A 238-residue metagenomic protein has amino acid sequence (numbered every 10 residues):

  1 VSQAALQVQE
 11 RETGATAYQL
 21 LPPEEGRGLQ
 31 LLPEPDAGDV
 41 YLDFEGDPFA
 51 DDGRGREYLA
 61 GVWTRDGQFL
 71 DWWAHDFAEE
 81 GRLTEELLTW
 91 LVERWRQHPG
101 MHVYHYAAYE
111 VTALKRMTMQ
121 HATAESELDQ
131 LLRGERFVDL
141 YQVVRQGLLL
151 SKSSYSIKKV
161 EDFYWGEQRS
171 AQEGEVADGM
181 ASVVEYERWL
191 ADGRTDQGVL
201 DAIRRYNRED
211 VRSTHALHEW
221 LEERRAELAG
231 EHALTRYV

Functional and structural regions predicted by a protein language model:
V1-D51, E93: Long, highly charged low-complexity segments
L20-L21, Q30, F77-E79, A233 (+1 more regions): Helix-loop elements that line ligand-binding/catalytic pockets
E34-A37, R54-Y58, R96-G100, G166 (+1 more regions): Short, well-ordered loop/turn elements at secondary-structure boundaries
L42-E45, W63-R65, Y104-A107, Y206 (+2 more regions): Generic beta-strand/beta-sheet core signal
G46-R65: RNase H-like nuclease fold core
D51-R54, T112-M119, L217: A short acidic (Asp/Glu
V62, D66, D71-V183: Conserved DEDDh/DEDDy metal-dependent 3′-5′ exonuclease domain
K152, V160-R236: Acidic, Mg2+-coordinating catalytic module of metal-dependent nucleases/exonucleases that use a two-metal-ion mechanism
